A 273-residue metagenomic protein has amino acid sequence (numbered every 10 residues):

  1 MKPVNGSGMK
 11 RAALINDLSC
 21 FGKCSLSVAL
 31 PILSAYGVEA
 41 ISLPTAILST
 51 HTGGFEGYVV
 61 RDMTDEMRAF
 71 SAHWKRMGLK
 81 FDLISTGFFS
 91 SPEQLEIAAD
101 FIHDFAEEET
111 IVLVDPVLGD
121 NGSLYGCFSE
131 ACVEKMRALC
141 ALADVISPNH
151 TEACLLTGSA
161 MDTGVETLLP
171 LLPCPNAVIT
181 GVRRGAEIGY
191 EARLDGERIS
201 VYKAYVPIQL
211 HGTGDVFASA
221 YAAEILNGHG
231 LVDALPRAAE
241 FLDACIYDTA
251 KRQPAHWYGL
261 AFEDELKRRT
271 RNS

Functional and structural regions predicted by a protein language model:
K2-V114, L118-G126, R268: Conserved N-terminal subdomain of the carbohydrate kinase-like
I15, Y36, W74-M77, D104-F105 (+7 more regions): Change "in soluble alpha/beta enzymes" to "in soluble alpha/beta proteins
C20, I199-G212: Short pre-catalytic strand/loop immediately N-terminal to key active-site residues, enriched for Gly-Thr
S25, A29, M63-E66, F70 (+7 more regions): General structural feature for long, well-ordered alpha-helical segments within catalytic domains of soluble enzymes
G126-I199, I208, H229-V232: Conserved phosphate/ATP/ADP-binding segment of small-molecule kinases
P207-R237: Short, small-residue alpha-helix embedded
V232-S273: Charged C-terminal helix
